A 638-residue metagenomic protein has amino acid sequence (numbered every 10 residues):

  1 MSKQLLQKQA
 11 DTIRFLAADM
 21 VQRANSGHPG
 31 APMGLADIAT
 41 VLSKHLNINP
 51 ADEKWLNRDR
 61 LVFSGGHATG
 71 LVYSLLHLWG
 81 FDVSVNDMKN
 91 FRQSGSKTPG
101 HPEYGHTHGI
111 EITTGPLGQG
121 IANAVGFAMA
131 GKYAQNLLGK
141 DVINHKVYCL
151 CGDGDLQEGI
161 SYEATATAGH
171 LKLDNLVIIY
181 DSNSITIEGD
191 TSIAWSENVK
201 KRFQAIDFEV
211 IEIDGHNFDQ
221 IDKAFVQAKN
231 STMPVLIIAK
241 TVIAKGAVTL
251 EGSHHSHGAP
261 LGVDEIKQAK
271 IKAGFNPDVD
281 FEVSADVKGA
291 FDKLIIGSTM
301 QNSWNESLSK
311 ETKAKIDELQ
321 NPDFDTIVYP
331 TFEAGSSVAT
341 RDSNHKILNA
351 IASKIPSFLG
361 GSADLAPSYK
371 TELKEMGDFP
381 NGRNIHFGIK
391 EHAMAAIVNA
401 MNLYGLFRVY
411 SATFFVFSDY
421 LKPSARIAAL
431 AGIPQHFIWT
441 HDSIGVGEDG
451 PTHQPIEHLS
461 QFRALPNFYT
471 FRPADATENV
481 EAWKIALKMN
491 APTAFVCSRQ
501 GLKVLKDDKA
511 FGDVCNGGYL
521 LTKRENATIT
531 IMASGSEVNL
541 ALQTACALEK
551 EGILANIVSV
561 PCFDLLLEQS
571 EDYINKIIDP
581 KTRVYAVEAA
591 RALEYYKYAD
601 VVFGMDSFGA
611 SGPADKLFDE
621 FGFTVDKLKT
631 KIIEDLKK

Functional and structural regions predicted by a protein language model:
K3-F15, N47-I48, S84-H106, L365-F379 (+3 more regions): Acidic-glycine-rich active-site phosphate/pyrophosphate-binding loop
A10-S26, Y180-N183: N-terminal capping segment at the start of a domain
M20, G34-H170, K370-L373, M401: Cofactor-binding active-site loop characterized by glycine-rich and histidine/acidic residues
A24-A36, L61-H67, R92, P102-N123 (+9 more regions): Active-site nucleophile and cofactor-binding loops and adjacent substrate-binding regions of central metabolic enzymes
Q93-G105, N123, F127-M129, Y133-G139 (+6 more regions): Thiamine diphosphate
C149-G152, L156, A164, S424-I444 (+1 more regions): A structural-propensity feature for long, helix-poor, extended segments
F275-P330: N-terminal leader/propeptide and maturation segments of large enzyme subunits in energy/redox metabolism and hydrolases
E306-P434, F511-Y519, G535, F603-G604: Non-catalytic terminal/interface segments that mediate subunit docking, oligomerization, and allosteric communication
